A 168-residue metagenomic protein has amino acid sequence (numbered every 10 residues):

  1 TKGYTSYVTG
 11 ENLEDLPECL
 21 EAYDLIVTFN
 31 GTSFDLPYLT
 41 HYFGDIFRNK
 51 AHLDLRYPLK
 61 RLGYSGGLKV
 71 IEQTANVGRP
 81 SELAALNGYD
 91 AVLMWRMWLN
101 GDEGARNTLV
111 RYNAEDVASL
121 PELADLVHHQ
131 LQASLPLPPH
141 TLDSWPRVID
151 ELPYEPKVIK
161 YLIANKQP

Functional and structural regions predicted by a protein language model:
T1-P168: DEDD superfamily 3′-5′ metal-dependent exonuclease/proofreading module
